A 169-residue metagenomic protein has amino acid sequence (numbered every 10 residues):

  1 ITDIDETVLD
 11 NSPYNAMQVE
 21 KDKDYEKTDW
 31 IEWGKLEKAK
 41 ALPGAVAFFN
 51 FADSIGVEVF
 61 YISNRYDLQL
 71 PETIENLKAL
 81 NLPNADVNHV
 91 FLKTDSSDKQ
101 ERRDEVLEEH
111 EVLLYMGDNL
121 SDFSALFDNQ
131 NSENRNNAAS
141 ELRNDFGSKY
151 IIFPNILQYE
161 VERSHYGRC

Functional and structural regions predicted by a protein language model:
I1-D3, M116: Generic enzyme active-site microenvironment
D3-S96: Alpha-helical substrate-recognition element adjacent to the catalytic core
Y66, L70-C169: C-terminal cap/substrate-recognition subdomain and adjoining C-terminal extension of metal-dependent phosphatase-like
